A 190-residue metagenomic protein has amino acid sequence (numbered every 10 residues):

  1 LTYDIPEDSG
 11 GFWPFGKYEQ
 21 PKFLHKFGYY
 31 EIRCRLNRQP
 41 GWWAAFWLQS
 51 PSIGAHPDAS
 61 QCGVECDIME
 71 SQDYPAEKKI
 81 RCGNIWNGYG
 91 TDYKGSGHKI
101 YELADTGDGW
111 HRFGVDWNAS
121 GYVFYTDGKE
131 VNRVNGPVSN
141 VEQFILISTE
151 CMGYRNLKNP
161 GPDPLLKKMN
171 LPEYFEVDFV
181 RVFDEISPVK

Functional and structural regions predicted by a protein language model:
L1-K190: GH16 jelly-roll
